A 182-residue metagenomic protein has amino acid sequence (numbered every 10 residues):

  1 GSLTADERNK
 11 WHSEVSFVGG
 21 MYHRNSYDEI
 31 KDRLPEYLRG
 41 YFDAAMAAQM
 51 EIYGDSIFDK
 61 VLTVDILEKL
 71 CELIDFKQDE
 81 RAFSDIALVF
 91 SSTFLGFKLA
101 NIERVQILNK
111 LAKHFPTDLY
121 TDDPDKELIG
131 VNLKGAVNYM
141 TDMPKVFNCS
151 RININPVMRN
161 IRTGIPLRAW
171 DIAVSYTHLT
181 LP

Functional and structural regions predicted by a protein language model:
G1-S2: Internal, well-ordered domain-core segments that constitute the primary functional module of diverse proteins
E7-P144, N148-C149: Conserved catalytic-core segment of nucleotide-activated headgroup transferases in glycan assembly
P144, L167-V174: Short alpha-helical segment that forms part of, or immediately flanks, the ligand-binding pocket in carbohydrate-active
R151, Y176: A short alpha->beta transition loop at the rim of the catalytic pocket in nucleotide-sugar-dependent
N153-W170: Nucleotide-sugar-dependent
T177-P182: Conserved small/polar residues in nucleotide/adenosyl-binding loops
